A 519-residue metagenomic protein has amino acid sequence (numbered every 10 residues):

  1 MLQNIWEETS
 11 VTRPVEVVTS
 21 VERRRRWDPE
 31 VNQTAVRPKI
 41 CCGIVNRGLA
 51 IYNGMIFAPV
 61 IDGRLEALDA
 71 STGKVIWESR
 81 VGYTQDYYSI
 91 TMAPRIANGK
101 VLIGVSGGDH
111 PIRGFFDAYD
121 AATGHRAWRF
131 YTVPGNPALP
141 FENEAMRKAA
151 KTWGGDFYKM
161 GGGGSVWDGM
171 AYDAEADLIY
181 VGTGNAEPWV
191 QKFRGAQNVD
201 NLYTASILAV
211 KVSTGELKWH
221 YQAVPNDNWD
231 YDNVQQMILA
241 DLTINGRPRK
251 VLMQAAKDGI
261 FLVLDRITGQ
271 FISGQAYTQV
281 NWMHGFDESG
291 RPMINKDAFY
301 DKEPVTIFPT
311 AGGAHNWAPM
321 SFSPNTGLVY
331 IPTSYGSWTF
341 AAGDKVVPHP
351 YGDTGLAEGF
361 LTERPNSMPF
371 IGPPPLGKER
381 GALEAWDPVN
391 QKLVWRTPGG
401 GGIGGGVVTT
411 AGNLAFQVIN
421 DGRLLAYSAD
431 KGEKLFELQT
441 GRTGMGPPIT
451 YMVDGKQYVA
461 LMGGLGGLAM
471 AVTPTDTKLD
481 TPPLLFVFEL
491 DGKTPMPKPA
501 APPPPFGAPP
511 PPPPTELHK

Functional and structural regions predicted by a protein language model:
M1-E7, P14-V15, K39-R64, S89-H110 (+8 more regions): Repeat-blade elements of multi-bladed beta-propeller folds
L2-E30, V199-L202, V212-G215: Beta-propeller domains
R26-A50, E78-A93, H110, Y131-G169 (+8 more regions): Extracytoplasmic beta-rich repeat domains
R47-V81, D86-T132, D265-I272: Hydrophobic or amphipathic alpha-helical targeting/insertion segments
I61, D109-I112, G195-Y203, Q254-K257 (+2 more regions): Short, solvent-exposed loop/turn segments at conserved positions within beta-propeller repeat blades
L68-G73, G114-H125, Q197-E216, F261-G269 (+3 more regions): Beta-propeller blade signature
D258, T410-D491: C-terminal structured "cap/appendage" subdomains that terminate the fold
T268-G312, S321-P398, M452-K519: Extracellular/periplasmic ectodomains of large secreted or surface enzymes and adhesion receptors
